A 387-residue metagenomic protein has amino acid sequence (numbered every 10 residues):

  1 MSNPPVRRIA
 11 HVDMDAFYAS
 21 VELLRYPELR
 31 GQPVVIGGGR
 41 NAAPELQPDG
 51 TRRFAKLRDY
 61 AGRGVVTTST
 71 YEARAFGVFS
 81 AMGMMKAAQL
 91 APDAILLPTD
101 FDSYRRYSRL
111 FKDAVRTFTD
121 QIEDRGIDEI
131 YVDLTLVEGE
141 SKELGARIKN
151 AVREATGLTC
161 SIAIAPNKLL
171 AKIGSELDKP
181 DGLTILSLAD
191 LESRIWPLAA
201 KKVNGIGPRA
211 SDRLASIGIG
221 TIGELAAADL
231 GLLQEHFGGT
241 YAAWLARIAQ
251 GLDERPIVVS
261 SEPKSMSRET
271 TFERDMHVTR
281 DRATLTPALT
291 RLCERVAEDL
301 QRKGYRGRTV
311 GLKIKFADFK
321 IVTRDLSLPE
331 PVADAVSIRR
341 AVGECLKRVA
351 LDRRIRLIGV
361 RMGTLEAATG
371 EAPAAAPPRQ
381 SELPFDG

Functional and structural regions predicted by a protein language model:
M1-I127: Residues that scaffold, gate, or flank divalent-cation-dependent active/transport sites
P4, H11, I195, K202 (+2 more regions): DNA-contacting surface of Y-family translesion DNA polymerases
E22-L23, L46-D49, L170-D178, I257-S260: Short acidic, glycine/serine/threonine-rich loops at helix termini
I122, D178-T184, I219-I222: A short alpha->loop->secondary-structure connector
I122-G126, I162, G304-Y305: Short beta-strand
E129-L134: A generic structural motif
E140-A199: Long, highly charged, low-complexity intrinsically disordered interaction regions that mediate electrostatic DNA/RNA
